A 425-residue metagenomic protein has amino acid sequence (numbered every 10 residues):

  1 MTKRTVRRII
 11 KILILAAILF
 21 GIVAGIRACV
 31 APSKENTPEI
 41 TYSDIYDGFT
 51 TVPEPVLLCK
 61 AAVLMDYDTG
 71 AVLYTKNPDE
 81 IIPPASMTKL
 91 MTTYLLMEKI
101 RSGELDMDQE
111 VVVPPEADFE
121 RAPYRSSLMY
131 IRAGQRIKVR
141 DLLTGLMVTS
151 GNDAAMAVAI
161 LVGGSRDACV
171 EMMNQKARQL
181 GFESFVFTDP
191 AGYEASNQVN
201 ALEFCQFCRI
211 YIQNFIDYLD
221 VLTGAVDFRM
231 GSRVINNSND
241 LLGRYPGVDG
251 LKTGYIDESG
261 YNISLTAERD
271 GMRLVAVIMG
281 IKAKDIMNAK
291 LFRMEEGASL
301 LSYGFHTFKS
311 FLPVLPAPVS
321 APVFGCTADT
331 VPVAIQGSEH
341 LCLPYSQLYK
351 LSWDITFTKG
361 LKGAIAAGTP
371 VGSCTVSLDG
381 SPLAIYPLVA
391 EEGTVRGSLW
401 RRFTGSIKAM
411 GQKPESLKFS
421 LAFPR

Functional and structural regions predicted by a protein language model:
M1-I18: N-terminal Sec-pathway targeting helices
I9, A122, R425: Catalytic-site microenvironment of enzymes that process N-acetyl-hexosamine-containing cell-wall polysaccharides
I10, I18-C29, K99: Hydrophobic membrane-targeting alpha-helices
A16, C29-V30, S406-I407: An N-terminal domain-start capping segment
V30-C205, R209-N214, F228-G231: Active-site-adjacent loops and short helices of periplasmic peptidoglycan-processing enzymes
F182-V186, E194-R425: Domain-terminus/edge residues, biased toward the C-terminal soluble/receptor-binding domains of extracytoplasmic
